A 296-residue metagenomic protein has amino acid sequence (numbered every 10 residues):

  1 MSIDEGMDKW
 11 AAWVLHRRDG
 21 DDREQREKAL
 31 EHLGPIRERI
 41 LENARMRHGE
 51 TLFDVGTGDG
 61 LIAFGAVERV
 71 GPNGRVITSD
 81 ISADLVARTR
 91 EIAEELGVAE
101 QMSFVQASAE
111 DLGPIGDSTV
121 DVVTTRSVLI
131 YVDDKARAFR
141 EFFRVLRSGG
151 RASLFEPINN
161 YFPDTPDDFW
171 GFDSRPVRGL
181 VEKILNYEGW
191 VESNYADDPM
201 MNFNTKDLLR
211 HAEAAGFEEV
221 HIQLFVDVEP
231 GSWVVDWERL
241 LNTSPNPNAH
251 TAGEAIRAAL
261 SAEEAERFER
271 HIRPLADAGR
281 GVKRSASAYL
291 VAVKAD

Functional and structural regions predicted by a protein language model:
M1-E50, L61-G65, R69, L85-R88 (+1 more regions): Conserved class I S-adenosyl-L-methionine
S2-K28, E219-R280: C-terminal helical/coil "lid" or tail adjacent to the Rossmann-like core of SAM-dependent
T51-V55, D59-L112: Class I SAM-dependent methyltransferase SAM/SAH-binding core
E110-V122: A short acidic, Gly/Pro-enriched loop at the edge of an enzyme's catalytic core that lines a small-molecule cofactor
D121-A136, I158: A short SAM/SAH-binding and catalytic strip from SAM-dependent methyltransferases
A136-R151: A short glycine-rich, Lys/Arg-flanked "PGG" loop and its adjoining helix->strand segment in the class I
S153-K183: Conserved class I S-adenosyl-L-methionine
M200-A215: Short alpha-helix
